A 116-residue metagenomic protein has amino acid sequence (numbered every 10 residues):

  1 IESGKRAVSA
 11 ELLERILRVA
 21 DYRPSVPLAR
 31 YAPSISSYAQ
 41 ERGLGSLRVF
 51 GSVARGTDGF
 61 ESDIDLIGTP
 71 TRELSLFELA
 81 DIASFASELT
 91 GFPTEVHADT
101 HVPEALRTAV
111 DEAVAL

Functional and structural regions predicted by a protein language model:
I1-R48, A54-G59, P70-L116: Catalytic core of pol beta-like nucleotidyltransferases
S62-G68: Short, aliphatic-rich beta-strand segments
